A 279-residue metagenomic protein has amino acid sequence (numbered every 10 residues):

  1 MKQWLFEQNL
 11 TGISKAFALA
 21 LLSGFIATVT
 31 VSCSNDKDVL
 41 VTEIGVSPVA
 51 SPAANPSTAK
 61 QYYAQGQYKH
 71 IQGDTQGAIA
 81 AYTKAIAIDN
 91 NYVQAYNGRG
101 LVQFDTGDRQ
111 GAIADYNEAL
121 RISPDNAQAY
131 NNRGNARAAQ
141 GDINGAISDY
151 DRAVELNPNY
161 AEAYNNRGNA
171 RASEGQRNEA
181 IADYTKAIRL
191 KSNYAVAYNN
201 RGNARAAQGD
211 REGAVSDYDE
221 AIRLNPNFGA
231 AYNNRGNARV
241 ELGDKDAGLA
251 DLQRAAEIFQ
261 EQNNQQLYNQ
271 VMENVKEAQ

Functional and structural regions predicted by a protein language model:
V31-S32: C-terminal motif of bacterial Sec signal peptides marking the signal peptidase cleavage site
K37-V49, D246-Q279: Terminal, low-structured helical/coil segments at or just beyond the last alpha-helical repeat
I44-Q61: TPR-adjacent "capping" and linker segments in tetratricopeptide-repeat scaffold/adaptor proteins
K60-I71, T83, V93-D105, N117 (+7 more regions): Conserved alpha-helical positions within TPR/SEL1-like repeat arrays
